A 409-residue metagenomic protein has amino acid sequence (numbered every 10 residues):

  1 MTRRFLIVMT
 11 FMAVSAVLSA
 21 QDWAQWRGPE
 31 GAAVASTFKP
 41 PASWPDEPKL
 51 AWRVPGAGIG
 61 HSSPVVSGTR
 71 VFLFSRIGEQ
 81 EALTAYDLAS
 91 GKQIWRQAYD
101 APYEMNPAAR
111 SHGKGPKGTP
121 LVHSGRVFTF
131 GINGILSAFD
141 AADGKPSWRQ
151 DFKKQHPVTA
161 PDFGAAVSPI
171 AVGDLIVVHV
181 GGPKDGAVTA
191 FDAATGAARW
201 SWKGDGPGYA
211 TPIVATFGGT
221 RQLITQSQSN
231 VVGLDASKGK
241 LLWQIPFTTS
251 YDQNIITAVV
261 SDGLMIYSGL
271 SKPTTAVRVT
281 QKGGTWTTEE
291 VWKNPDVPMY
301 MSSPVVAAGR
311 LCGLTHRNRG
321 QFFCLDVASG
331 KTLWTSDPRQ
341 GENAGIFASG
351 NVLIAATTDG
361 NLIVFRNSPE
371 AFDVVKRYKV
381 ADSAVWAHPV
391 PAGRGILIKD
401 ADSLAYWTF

Functional and structural regions predicted by a protein language model:
M1-F5: Positively charged n-region of N-terminal signal peptides that target proteins for export
I7-A16: Bacterial N-terminal signal peptides
A20-F409: Noncatalytic, solvent-exposed loop/strand surfaces of beta-propeller-type extracellular/periplasmic domains
